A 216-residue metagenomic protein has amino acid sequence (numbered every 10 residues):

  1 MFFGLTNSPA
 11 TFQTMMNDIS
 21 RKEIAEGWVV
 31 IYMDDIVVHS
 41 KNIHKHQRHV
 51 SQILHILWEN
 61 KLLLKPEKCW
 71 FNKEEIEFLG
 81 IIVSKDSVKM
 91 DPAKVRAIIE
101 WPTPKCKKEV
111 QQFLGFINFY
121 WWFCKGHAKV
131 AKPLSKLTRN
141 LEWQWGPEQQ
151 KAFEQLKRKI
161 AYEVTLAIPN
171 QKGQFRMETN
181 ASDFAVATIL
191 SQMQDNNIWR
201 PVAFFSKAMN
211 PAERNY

Functional and structural regions predicted by a protein language model:
M1-Y216: Retroelement reverse transcriptase polymerase core
